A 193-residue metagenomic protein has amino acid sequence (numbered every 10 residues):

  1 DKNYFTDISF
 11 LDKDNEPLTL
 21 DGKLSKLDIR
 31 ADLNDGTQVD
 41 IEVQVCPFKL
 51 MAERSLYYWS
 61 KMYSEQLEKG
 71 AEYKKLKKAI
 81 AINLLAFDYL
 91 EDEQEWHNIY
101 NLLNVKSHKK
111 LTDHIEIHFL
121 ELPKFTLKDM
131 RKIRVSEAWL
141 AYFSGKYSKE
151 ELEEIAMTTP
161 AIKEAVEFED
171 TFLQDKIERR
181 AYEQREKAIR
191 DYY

Functional and structural regions predicted by a protein language model:
D1-I117, P123-K128: Accessory alpha/beta interaction modules
V39-Q44, A141-Y193: Short, charged alpha-helical interaction segments and adjacent helix-coil junctions
Y58-E72, K132-S144, Q174: A short, terminal or domain-edge coil/loop segment
Q94-H97, R131-E137, E183-E186, R190-Y193: Secondary-structure junction/capping motif
D113-A161: Upstream accessory/linker segments immediately N-terminal to the RecA-like ATPase cores of bacterial MutS and a subset
